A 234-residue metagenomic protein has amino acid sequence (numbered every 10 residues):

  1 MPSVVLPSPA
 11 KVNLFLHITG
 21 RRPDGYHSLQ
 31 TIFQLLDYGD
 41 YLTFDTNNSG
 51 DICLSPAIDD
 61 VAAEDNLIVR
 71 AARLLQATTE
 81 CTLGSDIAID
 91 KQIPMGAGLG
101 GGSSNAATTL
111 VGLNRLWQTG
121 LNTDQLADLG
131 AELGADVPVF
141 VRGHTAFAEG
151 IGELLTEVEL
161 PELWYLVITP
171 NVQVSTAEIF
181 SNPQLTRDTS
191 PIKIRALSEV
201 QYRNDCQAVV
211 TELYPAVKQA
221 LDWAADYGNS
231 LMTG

Functional and structural regions predicted by a protein language model:
M1-M95, R115-D124, I151, T169-P170: ATP-binding N-lobe of GHMP and related small-molecule kinases
L14, L42, I68, G102 (+4 more regions): Residue-level signal for inorganic ion chemistry
F33-L36, G130, A224: Hydrophobic C-terminal alpha-helix "anchor/cap" residues
N48-V61, T109, A131, A196-R203: Short, basic/glycine-rich phosphate-binding loops at helix/coil junctions that contact nucleotide phosphates
A71, A127, R195-T233: Glycine-rich, charge-dense phosphate/pyrophosphate-binding loop(s) and the adjacent flexible "lid"/catalytic subdomain
A88-W117, A135, N229-G234: Glycine/serine-rich anion-binding loops at beta->alpha junctions that coordinate negatively charged ligand groups
G120-V174: Alpha/beta catalytic cores of group-transfer enzymes, especially the acyltransferase/condensing modules of polyketide
N171-I194: A short core secondary-structure module
